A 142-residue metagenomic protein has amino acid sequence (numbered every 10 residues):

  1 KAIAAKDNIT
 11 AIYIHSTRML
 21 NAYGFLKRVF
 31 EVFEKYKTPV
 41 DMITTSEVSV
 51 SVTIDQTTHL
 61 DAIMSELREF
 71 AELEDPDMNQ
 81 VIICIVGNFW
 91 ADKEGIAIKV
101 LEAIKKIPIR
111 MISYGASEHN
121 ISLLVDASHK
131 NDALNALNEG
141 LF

Functional and structural regions predicted by a protein language model:
K1-F142: A conserved regulatory-domain signal marking ACT and ACT-like small-molecule sensing domains and adjacent regulatory
